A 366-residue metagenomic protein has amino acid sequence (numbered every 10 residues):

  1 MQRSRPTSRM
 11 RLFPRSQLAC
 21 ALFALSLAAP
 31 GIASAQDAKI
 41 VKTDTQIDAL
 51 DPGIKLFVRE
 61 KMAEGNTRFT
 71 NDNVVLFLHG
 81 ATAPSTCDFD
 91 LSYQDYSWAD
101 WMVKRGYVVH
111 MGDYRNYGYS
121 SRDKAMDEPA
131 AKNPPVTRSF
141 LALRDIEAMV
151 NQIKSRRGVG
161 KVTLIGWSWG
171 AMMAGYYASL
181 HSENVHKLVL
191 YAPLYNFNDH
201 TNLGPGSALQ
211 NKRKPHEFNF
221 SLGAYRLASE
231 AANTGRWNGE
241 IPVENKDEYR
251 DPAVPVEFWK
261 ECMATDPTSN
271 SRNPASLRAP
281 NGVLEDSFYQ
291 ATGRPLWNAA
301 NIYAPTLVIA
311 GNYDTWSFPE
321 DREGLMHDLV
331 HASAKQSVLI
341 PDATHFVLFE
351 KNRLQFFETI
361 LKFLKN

Functional and structural regions predicted by a protein language model:
Q36-T70: N-terminal cap/lid segment of alpha/beta-hydrolase-fold proteins
G65-M111: Short, surface-exposed "cap/lid" segments of acyl-processing enzymes
T86-C87, G112-P134: Glycine-rich "HGGG/HGxG" loop immediately N-terminal to the catalytic nucleophile of the alpha/beta-hydrolase
A131-R156: Alpha/beta-hydrolase active-site loop
G160-I165, W169-N198: Conserved hydrolase catalytic core segment
D199, L203-I309: Alpha/beta-hydrolase
T315-D321: Conserved alpha/beta-hydrolase "acid-adjacent" motif
A343-L354: Catalytic histidine-centered segment of alpha/beta-hydrolase-like enzymes
